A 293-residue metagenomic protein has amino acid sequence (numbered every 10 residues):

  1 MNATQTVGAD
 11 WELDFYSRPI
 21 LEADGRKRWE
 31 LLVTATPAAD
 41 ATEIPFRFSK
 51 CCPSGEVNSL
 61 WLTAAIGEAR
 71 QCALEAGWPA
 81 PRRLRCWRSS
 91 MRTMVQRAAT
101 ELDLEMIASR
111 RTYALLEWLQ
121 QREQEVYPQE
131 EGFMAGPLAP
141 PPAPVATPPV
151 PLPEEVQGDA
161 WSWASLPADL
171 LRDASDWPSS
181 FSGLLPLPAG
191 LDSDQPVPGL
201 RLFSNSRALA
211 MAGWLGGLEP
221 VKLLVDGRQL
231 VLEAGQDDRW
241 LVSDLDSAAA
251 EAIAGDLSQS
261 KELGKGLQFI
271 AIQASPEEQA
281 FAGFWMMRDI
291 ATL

Functional and structural regions predicted by a protein language model:
M1-L293: Secondary-structure boundary/capping micro-motif
